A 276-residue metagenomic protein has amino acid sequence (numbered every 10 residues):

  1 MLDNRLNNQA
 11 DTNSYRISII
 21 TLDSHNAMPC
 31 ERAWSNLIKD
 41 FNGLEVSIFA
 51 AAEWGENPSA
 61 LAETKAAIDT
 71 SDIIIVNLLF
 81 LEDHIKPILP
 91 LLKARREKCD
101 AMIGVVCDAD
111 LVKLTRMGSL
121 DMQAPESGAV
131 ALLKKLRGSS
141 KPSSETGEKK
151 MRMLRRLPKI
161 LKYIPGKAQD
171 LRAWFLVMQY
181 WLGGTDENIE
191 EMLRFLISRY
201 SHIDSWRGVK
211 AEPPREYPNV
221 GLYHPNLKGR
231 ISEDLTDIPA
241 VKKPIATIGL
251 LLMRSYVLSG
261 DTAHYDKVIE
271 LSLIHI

Functional and structural regions predicted by a protein language model:
L2, Q9, R16, I73 (+4 more regions): Structured catalytic cores of large enzymes
L2-L37: N-terminal basic/disordered segments at the start of proteins
N26-M28, S255-D266: Glycine- and acidic-residue-enriched helix-capping/strand-helix junction motifs
A33-I38, L91-A94, Y265-I269: Short, solvent-exposed amphipathic alpha-helical segments in soluble enzyme and RNA/protein-processing domains
V46-A60, L78, E82-I85, L258: Metallocofactor- and cofactor-centric catalytic cores in central/energy metabolism, strongly enriched
K65-I68: A short, aliphatic-rich alpha-helical micro-motif
I274-I276: Conserved small/polar residues in nucleotide/adenosyl-binding loops
